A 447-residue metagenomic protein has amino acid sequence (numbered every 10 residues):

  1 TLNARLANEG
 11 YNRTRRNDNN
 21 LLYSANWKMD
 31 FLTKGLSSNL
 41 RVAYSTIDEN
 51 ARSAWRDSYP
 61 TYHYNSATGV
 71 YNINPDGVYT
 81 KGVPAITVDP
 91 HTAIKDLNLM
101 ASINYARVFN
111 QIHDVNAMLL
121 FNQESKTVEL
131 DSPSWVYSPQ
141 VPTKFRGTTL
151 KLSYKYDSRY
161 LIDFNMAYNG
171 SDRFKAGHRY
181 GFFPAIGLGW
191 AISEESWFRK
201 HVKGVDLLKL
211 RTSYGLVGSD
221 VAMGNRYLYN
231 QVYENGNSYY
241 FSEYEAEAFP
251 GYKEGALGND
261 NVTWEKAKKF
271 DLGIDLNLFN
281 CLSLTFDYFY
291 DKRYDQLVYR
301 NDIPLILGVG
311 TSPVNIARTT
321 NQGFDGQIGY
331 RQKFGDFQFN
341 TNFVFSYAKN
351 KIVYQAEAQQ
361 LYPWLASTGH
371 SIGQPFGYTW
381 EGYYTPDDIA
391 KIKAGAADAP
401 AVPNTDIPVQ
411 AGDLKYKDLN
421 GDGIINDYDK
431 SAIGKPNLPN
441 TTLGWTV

Functional and structural regions predicted by a protein language model:
T1-W55, Y64-T379: Extracellular/periplasmic, surface-exposed regions of secreted and cell-surface proteins
P60: Active-site-proximal polar cores
I112, D157, N440-T446: C-terminal substrate/ligand-recognition segments
A117-S125, L161-G170, K415-P439: Catalytic-site beta-strand/loop segments enriched in glycine and acidic/polar residues
K333-N437: Conserved small-residue
